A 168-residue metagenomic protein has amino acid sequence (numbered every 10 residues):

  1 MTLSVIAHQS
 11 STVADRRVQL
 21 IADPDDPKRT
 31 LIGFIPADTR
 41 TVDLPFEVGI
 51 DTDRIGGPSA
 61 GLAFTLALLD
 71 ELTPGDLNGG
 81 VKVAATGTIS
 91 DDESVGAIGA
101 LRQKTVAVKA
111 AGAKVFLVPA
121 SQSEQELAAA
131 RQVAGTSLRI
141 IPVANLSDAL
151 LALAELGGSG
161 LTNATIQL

Functional and structural regions predicted by a protein language model:
M1-F34, Q132-D148, A152-A154, T165-I166: PDZ-domain C-terminal substructure recognizer with occasional recognition of PDZ-binding tails
V5-A7, D38, L69-D76, G112 (+3 more regions): Sec/Tat-exported extracytoplasmic proteins
S10-V95: Conserved mixed alpha/beta catalytic, RNA-binding, or beta-rich assembly cores of soluble enzyme, regulatory
P27-R29, N78-V81, A111-K114, G135-L138: Short coil/turn connectors at secondary-structure junctions
T65-L69, T105, L146-L150: Extracytoplasmic/secreted envelope proteins and their assembly/folding machinery, especially bacterial periplasmic
E71-T73, V83, D91-A120, E124: Glycine- and Gly-Pro-enriched alpha-helical subdomains that act as flexible, kink-prone "lid/hinge" or packing modules
Q125-V133: Short, aromatic/basic amphipathic alpha-helical patches
S159-L168: PDZ/PDZ-like groove recognition
